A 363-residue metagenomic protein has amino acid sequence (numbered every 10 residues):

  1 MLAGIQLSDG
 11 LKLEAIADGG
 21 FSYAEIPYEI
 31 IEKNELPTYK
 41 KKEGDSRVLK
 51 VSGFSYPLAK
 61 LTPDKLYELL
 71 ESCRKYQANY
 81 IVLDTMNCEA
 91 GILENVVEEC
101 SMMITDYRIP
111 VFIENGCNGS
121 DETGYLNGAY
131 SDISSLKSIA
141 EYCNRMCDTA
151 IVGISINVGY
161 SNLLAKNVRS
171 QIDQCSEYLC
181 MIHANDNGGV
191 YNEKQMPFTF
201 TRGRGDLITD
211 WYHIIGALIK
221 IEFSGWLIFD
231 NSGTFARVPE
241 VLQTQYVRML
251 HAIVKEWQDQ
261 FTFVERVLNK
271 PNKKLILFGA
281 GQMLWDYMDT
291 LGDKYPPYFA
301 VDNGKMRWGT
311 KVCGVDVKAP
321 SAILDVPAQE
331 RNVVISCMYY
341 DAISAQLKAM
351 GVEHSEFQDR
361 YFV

Functional and structural regions predicted by a protein language model:
M1-I5, D9-G20, G44, P63 (+5 more regions): Histidine-acidic metal/acid-base catalytic patches
I5-G10, I26-I30, Y56-P57, T85-M86 (+3 more regions): Structural motif
S22, N79, S224-G225, Y298 (+1 more regions): Short acidic/polar active-site loop segments enriched in Thr and Asp
E25-E43: Glycine-rich, proline-tolerant flexible connector loops at the mouths of alpha/beta enzymes
I26, L83, I113, I156-V158 (+3 more regions): Conserved beta-strand positions
E29, A59, M86, G116 (+4 more regions): Flexible loop residues that form catalytic and substrate-binding hotspots at small-molecule/glycan-binding clefts
K75-G91, F112-S120: Active-site groove signature of glycoside hydrolases
Y246-V363: Hydrophobic, well-ordered beta-alpha structural blocks that scaffold small-molecule cofactor pockets
